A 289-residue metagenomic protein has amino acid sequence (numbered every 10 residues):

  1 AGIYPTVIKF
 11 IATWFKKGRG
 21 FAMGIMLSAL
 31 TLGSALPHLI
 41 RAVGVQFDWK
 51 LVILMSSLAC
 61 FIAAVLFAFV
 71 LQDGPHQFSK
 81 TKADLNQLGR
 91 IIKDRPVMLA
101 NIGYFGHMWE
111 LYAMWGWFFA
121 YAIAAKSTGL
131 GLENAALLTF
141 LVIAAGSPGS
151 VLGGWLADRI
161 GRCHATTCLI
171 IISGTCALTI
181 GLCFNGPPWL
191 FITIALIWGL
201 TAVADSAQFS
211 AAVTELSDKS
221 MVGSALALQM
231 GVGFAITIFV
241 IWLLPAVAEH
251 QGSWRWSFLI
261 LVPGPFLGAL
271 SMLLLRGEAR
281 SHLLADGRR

Functional and structural regions predicted by a protein language model:
A1-S28: Cytoplasmic helix-loop-helix junction between adjacent transmembrane helices in 12-TM secondary transporters
I25-L71: Helix-loop-helix hairpin linking two adjacent transmembrane segments in secondary transporters
A64-V70, F184, W254, L259-R289: Multi-pass alpha-helical transporter architecture, strongest for 12-TM Major Facilitator/SLC carriers used
A68-K93, S281-R288: Flexible cytoplasmic inter-helical loops of multi-pass small-molecule transporters
P96-V151, S210, V240-I241: Extracytoplasmic gate region of multi-pass secondary transporters
G149-G161, A248-E249: Helix-to-loop junctions at the C-terminal end of transmembrane segments in multipass secondary transporters
I160-A212: C-terminal transmembrane helical hairpin of 12-TM major facilitator-type secondary transporters
L216-Q251: A late C-terminal transmembrane helix in Major Facilitator Superfamily
